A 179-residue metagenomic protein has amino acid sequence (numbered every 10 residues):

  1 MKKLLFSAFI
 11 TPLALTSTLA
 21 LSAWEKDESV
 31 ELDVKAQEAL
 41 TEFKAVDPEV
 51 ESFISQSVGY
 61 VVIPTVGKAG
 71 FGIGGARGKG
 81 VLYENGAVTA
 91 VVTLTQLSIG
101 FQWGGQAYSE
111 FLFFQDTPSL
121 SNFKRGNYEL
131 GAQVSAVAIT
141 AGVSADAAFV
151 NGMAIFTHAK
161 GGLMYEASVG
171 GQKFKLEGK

Functional and structural regions predicted by a protein language model:
M1-L4: Positively charged n-region of N-terminal signal peptides that target proteins for export
S7-S17: Bacterial N-terminal signal peptides
A23-K179: Small-residue-enriched, tightly packed secondary-structure blocks
